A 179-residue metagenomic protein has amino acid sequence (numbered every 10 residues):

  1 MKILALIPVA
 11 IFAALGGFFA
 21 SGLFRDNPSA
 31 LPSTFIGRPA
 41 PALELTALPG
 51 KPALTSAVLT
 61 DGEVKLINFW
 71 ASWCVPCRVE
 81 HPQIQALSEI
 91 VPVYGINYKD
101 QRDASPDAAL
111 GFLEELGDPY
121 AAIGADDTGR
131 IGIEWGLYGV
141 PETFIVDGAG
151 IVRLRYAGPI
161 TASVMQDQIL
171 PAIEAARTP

Functional and structural regions predicted by a protein language model:
M1-L48, T178-P179: N-terminal targeting signals for export/organelle localization
L6, E115-P119, D126-R177: Thiol/disulfide oxidoreductase modules built on the thioredoxin-like
P41, E63-V64, L87-P92, D118-A121: Short glycine/proline-enriched coil/turn segments at helix->beta-strand junctions
L43-L66: A short beta-strand-turn-helix
G62-K65, F69-W73, G139: Short pre-active-site segment immediately N-terminal to redox-active cysteine/selenocysteine motifs in thiol-based
K65-N68, G95-N97, R155: Soluble periplasmic/extracytoplasmic beta-strand elements of cell-envelope proteins
S72-V79, E142: C-type cytochrome heme c attachment motif
R78-G117, D127-I133: Structural microenvironment flanking redox-active thiols in thiol-disulfide oxidoreductases
